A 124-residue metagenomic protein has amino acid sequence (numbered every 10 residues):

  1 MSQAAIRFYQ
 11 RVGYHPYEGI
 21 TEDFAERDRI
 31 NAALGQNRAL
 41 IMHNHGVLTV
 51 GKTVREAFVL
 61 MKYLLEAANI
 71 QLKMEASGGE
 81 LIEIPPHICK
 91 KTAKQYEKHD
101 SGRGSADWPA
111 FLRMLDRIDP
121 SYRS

Functional and structural regions predicted by a protein language model:
M1-E26: Class I SAM-dependent methyltransferase SAM-binding "motif I" and its flanking Rossmann-like core
I20-E22, G46-T49: Short, catalytically relevant binding-site loops at active-site mouths
R27, N31, F58-M61: Hydrophobic, well-ordered secondary-structure segments
D28-M42: Crotonase-fold acyl-CoA enzyme core
R38-I41, V47-S124: A conserved C-terminal secondary-structure "cap"
